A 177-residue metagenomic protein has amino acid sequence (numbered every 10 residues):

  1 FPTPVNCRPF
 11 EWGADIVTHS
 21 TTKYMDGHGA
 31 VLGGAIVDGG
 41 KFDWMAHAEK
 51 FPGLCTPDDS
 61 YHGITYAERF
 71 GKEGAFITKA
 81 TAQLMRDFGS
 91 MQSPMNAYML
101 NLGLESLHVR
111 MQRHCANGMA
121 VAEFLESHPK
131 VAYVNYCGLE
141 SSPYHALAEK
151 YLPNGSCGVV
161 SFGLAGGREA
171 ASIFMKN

Functional and structural regions predicted by a protein language model:
F1-S127, N135: Conserved PLP-enzyme active-site core in the AAT-like
F88-M91, L102, S106, Q112-R113 (+1 more regions): Conserved small-domain helix->loop->beta segment predominantly found in fold-type I
